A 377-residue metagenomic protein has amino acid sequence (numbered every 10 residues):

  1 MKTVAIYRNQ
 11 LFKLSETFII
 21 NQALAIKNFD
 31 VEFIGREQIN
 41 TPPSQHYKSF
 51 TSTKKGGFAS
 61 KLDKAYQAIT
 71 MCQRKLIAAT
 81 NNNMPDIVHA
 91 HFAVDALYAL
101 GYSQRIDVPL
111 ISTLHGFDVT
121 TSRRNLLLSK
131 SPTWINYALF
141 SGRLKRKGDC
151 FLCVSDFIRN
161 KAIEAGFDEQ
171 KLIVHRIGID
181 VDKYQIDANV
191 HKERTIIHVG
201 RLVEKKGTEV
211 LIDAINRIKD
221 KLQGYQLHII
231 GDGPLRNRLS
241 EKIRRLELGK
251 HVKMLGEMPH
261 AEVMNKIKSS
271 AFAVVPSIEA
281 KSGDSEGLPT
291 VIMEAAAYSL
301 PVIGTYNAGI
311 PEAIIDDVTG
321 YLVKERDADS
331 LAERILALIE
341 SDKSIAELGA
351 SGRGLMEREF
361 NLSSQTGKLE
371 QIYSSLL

Functional and structural regions predicted by a protein language model:
A5, L152, A188-I215, H228 (+1 more regions): Conserved donor-binding/catalytic core segment of Leloir-type glycosyltransferases
I69-M71, P109-I111, V119-L144, V181: Nucleotide-sugar donor phosphate/pyrophosphate-binding loop at the beta->alpha transition of glycosyltransferases
K75-N81, G101, R105, F117-D118 (+1 more regions): Membrane-proximal helix-turn-helix segments that form the acceptor-binding/catalytic region of lipid-linked
F157, G178: Carbohydrate-associated surface elements
S240-A261: Nucleotide-activated donor-binding/catalytic signature segment of Leloir-type glycosyltransferases, i.e., the conserved
K268-G283, L300: Acidic donor-binding loop of glycosyltransferase active sites
I292, A297, P301-G304, I314: Short hydrophobic beta-strand element within catalytic cores of glycosyltransferases and related nucleotide-activated
D316-D317, Y321-A328, A337-K343: Conserved acidic donor-binding segment of nucleotide-sugar-dependent glycosyltransferases
